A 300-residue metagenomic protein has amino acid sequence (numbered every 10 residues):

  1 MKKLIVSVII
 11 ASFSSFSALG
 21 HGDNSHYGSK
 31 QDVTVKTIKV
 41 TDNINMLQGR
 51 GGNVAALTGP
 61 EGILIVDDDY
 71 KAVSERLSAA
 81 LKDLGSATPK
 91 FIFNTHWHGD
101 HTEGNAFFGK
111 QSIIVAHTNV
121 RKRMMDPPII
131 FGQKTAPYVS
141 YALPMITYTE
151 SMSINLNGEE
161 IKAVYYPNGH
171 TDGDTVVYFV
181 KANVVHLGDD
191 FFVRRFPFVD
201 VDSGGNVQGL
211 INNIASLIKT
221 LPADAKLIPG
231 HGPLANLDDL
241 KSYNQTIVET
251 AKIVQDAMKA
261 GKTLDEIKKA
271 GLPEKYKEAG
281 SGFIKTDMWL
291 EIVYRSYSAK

Functional and structural regions predicted by a protein language model:
M1-L4: Positively charged n-region of N-terminal signal peptides that target proteins for export
V8-Y27, K219-D224, L234-K300: Accessory terminal helices/loops
G22-S25, K39, V120-Y166, T171-D172 (+2 more regions): Metallo-beta-lactamase
K36-A80, V177-F179, N183-D189: Conserved beta-strand hairpin/beta-sheet module of binuclear metal-dependent hydrolase folds, prominently
T37, P60-L64, A72-V115: Active-site metal-binding motif and surrounding structural segment of the metallo-beta-lactamase
N43, L57, D67, L81 (+10 more regions): Divalent metal-coordination and catalytic microenvironments
V54, S74-S78, N105, G188 (+7 more regions): Extracytoplasmic/secreted envelope proteins and their assembly/folding machinery, especially bacterial periplasmic
G62-L64, Y70-A72, S153, E160-G169 (+2 more regions): Metallo-beta-lactamase
